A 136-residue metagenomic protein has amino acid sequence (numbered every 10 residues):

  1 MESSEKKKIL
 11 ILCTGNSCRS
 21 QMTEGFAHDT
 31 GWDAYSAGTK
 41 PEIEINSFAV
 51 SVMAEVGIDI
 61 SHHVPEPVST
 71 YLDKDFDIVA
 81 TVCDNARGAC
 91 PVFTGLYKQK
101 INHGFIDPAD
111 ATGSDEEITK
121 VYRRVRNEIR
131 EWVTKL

Functional and structural regions predicted by a protein language model:
E2-L136: Short polar/charged helix/loop
